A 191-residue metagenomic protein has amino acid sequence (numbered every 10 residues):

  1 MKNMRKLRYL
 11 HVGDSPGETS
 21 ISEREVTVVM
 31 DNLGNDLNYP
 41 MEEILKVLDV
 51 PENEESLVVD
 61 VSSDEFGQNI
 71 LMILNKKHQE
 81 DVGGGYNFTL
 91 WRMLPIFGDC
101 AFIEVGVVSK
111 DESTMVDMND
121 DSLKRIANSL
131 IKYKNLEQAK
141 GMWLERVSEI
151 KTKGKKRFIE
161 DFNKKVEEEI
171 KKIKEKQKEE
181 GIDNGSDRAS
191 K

Functional and structural regions predicted by a protein language model:
M1-K171, E175, G185-S190: Short beta-rich binding modules
